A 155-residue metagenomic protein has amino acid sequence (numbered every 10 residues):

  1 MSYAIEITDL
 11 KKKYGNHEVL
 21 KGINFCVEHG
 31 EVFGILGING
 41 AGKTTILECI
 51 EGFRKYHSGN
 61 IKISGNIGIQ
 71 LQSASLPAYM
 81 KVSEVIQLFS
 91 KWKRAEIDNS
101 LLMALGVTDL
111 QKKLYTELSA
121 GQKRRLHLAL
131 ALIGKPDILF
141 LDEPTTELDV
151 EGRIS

Functional and structural regions predicted by a protein language model:
L36-I38: The feature captures the beta-strand-to-loop junction immediately N-terminal to the Walker
E51: Helix-to-loop junction immediately C-terminal to a conserved catalytic motif
Q87, E96-L110: Conserved ABC ATPase "signature" region
L114-L118: Conserved ABC ATPase signature
L128: Hydrophobic anchor residue at the start of the ABC signature
L139-E143: Catalytic Walker B motif of ABC-type/P-loop ATPase nucleotide-binding domains
